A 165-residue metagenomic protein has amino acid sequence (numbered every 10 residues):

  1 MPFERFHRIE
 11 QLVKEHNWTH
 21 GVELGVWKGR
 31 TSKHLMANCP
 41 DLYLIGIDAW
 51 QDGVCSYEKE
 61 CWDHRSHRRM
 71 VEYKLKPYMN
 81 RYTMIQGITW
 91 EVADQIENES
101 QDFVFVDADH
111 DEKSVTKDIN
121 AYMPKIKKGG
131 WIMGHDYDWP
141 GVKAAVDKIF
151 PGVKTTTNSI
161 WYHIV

Functional and structural regions predicted by a protein language model:
F6-V165: S-adenosylmethionine/decaboxylated-SAM
